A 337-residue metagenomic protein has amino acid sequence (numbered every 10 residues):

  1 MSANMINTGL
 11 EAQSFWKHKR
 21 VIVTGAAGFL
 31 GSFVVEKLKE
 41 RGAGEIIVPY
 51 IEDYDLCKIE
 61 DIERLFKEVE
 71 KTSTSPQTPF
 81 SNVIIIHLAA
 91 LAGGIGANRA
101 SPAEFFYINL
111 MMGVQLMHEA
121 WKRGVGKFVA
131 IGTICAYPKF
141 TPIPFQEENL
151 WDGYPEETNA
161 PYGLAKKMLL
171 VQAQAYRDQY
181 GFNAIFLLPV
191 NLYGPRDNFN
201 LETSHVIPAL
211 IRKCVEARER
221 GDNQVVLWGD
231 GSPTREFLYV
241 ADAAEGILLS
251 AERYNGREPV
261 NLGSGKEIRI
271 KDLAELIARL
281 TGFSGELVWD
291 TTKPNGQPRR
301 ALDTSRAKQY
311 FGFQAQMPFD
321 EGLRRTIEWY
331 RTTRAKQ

Functional and structural regions predicted by a protein language model:
M1-V21, I84: Non-catalytic terminal and boundary segments that flank Rossmann-like NAD(P)-dependent oxidoreductase
S2-M5, F29, V35-A43, E216-Q337: C-terminal substrate-binding subdomain of Rossmann-fold SDR/epimerase-dehydratase oxidoreductases
A26: NAD(P)H cofactor-binding loop motif with strongest signal on the N-terminal glycine-rich segment
G44-R64: Adenosine-cofactor binding site in Rossmann-like domains, unifying the SAM/SAH pocket of S-adenosylmethionine-dependent
E60-L110, E119-K122: NAD(P)H-binding glycine-rich loop region in Rossmannoid oxidoreductase-like domains and their noncatalytic homologs
V114-N159, I185: Conserved Rossmann-fold NAD(P)-dependent oxidoreductase catalytic core, especially the SDR/UDP-sugar
G132-T133, L170-R196, P208-L210, E219-L227: Conserved beta-loop-beta element that borders a ligand/cofactor-binding pocket
P161, A165-M168: Active-site helix of classical SDR
